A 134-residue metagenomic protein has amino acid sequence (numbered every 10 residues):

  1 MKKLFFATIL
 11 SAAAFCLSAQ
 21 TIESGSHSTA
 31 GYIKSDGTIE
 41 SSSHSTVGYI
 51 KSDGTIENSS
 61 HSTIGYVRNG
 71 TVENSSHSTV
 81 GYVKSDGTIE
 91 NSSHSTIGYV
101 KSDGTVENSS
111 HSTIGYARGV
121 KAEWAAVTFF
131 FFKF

Functional and structural regions predicted by a protein language model:
K2-T8, F15-G37, S43-S45, S52-D53 (+3 more regions): Long terminal segments
